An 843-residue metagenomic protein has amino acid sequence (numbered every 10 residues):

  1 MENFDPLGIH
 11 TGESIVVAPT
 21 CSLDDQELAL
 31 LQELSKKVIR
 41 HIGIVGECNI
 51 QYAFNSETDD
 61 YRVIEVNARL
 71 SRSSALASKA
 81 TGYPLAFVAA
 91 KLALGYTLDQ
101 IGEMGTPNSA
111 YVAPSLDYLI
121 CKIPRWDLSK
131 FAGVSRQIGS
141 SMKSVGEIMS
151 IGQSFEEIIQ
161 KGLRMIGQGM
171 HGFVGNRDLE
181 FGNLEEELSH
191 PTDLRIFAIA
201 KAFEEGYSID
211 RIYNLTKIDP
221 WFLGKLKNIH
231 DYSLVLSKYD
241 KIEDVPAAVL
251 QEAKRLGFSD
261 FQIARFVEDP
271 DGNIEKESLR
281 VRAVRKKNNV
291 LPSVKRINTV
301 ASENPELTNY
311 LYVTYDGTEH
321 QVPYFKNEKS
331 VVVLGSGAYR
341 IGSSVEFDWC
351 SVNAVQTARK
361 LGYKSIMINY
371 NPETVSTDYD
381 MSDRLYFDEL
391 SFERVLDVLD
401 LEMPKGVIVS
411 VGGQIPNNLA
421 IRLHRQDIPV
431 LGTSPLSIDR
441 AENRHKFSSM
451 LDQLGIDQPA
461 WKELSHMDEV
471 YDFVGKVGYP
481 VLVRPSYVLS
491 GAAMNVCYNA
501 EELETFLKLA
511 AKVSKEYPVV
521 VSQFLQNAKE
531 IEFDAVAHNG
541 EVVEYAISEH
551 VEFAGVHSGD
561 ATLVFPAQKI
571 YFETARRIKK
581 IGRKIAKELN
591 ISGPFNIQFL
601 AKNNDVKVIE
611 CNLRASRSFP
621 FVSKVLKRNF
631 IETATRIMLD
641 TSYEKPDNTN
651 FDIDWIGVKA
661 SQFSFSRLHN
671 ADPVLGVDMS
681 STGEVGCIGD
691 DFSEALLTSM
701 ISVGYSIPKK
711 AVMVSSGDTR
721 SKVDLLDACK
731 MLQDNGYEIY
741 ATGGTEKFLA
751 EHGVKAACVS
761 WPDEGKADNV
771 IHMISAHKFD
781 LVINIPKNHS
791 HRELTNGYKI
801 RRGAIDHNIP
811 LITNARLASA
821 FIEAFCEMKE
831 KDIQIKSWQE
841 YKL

Functional and structural regions predicted by a protein language model:
M1-G257, K276, P292-S293, S302 (+10 more regions): ATP-dependent carboxylate activation and anion-phosphoryl transfer catalytic cores that bind Mg-ATP to form
G162, D271-I274, V284-N289, K295-I456 (+3 more regions): ATP-binding N-terminal substructure of ATP-dependent carboxylate-amine bond-forming enzymes
L215, K225-L226, F266, R280-V284: Residues in the recognition helix of alpha-helical DNA-binding motifs
A253-L256, Q262-D269: Extended, domain-scale alpha-helical bundle/helix-rich regions
E442-H445, V488-A492: Conserved A3 ("GATE") glycine/threonine-rich loop of ANL adenylate-forming enzymes
Y479-S486: Conserved anion/nucleotide-ligand pocket segment
